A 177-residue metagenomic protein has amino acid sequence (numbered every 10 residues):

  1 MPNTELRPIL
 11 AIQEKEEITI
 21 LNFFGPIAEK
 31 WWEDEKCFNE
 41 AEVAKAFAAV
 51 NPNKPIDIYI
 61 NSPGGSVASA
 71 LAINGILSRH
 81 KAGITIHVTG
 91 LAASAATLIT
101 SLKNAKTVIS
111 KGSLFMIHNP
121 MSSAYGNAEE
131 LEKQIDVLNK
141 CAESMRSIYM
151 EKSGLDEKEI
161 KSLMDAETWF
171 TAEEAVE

Functional and structural regions predicted by a protein language model:
M1-T97, K103-E177: N-terminal organellar transit peptides
